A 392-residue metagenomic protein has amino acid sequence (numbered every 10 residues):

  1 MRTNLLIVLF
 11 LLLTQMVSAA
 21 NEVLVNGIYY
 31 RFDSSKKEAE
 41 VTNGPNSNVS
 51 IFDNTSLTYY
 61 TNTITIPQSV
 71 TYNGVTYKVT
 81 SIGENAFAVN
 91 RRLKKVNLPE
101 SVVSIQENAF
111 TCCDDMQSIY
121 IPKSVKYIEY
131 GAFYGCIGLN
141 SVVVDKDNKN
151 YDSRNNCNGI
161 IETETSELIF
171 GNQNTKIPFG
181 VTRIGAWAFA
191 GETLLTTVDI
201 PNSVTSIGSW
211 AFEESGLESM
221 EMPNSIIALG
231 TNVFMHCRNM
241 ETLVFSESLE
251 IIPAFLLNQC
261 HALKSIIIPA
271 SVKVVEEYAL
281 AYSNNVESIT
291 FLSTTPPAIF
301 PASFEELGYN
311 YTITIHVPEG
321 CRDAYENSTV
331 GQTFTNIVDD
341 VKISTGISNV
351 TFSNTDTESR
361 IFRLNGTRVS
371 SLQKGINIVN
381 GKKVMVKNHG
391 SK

Functional and structural regions predicted by a protein language model:
M1-T3, I376-K392: C-terminal tail/sorting-segment detector
F10-S18: Hydrophobic h-region of N-terminal signal peptides that target proteins for export in Gram-negative bacteria
V17-N21, V25-G27: Boundary at the C-terminal end of the N-terminal hydrophobic targeting segment
K36, G44, S50-S81, R91-S104 (+10 more regions): Structural signature of tandem-repeat unit edges
G83-A86, E107-A109, Y130-A132, G185-A188 (+4 more regions): Consensus positions within tandem repeat domains that build extended binding/scaffold surfaces
G180, Q373-I376: A glycine-anchored, Pro-Gly-centered beta-turn/N-cap motif
N327-G346: A recurrent domain-boundary module in secreted/ectodomain proteins
V341-R368, G390-S391: Residue-level detector of functionally pivotal "anchor" positions at catalytic/ligand-binding pockets or at interdomain
